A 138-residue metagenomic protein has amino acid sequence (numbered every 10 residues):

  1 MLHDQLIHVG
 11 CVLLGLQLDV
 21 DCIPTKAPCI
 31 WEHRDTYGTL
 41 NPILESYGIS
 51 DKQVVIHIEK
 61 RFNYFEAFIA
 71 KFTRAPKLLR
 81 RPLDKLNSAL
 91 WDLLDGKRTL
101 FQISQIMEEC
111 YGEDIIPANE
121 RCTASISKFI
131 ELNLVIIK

Functional and structural regions predicted by a protein language model:
L2-T36, F72-K138: Long, charge-rich, low-complexity alpha-helical segments
G38-K60: N-terminal first-folded block
V55-L79: Intrinsically disordered, low-complexity serine/threonine- and proline-rich regulatory segments
